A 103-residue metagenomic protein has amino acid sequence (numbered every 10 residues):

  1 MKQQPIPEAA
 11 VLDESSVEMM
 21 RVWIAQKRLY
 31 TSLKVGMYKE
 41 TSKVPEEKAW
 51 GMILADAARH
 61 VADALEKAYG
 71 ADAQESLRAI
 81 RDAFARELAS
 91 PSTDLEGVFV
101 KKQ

Functional and structural regions predicted by a protein language model:
M1-Q103: Solvent-exposed interaction surfaces and binding hotspots enriched for charged
